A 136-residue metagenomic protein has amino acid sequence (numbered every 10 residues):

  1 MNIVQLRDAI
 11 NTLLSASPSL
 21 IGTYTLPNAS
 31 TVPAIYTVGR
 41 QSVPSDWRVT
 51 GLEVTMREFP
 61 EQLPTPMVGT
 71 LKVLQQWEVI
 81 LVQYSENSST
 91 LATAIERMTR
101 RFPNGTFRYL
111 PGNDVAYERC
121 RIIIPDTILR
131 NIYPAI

Functional and structural regions predicted by a protein language model:
M1-T65, S88-S89, D114-Y117: Small/polar-rich, solvent-exposed N-terminal microdomains that initiate assembly or binding
I21-Y24, L91-I136: Acidic-leaning, charged glycine-interspersed low-complexity segments
L26, S30, W77-M98: Short, positively charged, low-complexity/disordered linker segments
M56, K72-W77, E96-R101: Short, low-complexity, polar/charged sequence segments that are solvent-exposed and flexible
L63-T65, L81-E86, G105-R108: Short, surface-exposed, polar/charged, turn-prone segments marking secondary-structure boundaries
G69-E86, A116-N131: Oligomerization/assembly interface segments of phage tail-like spikes and tubes
